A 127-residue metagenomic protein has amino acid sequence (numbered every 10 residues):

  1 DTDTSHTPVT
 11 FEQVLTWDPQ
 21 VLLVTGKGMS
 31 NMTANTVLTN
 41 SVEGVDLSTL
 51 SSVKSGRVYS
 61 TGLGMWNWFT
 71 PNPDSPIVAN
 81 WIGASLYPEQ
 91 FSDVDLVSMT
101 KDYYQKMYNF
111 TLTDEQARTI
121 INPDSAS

Functional and structural regions predicted by a protein language model:
D1-P76, S85, Q90-S92, L96-D102 (+1 more regions): Binding-cleft/active-site segments that stabilize strongly anionic ligands or cofactors
